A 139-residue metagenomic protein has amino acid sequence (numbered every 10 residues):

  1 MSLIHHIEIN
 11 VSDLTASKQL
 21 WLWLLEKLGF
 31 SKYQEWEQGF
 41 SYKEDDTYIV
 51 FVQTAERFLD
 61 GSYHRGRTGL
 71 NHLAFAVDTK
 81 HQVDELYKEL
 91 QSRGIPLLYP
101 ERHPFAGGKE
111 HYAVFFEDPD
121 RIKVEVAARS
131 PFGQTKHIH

Functional and structural regions predicted by a protein language model:
M1-K18, L73, F132-H139: N-terminal beta-strand motif that seeds the catalytic metal site of vicinal oxygen chelate
S2-L3, G66-L70, G108: Short glycine-enriched loop/turn motifs at secondary-structure junctions
V11-A16, A74-P119: Vicinal oxygen chelate
D13-F30: Amphipathic alpha-helical segments
Q19, W23, Q34-F40, G133: Short glycine/proline-centered loop/turn elements that form peptide/ligand docking sites
F30-R67, K123-A128: Conserved short beta-strand elements that form part of the metal-binding/catalytic scaffold of enzyme active sites
D60-V77, H81-Q82: Helix-adjacent hinge/juxtasegments
G107-K109, V126-G133: Short beta->alpha transition motifs characteristic of CBS
